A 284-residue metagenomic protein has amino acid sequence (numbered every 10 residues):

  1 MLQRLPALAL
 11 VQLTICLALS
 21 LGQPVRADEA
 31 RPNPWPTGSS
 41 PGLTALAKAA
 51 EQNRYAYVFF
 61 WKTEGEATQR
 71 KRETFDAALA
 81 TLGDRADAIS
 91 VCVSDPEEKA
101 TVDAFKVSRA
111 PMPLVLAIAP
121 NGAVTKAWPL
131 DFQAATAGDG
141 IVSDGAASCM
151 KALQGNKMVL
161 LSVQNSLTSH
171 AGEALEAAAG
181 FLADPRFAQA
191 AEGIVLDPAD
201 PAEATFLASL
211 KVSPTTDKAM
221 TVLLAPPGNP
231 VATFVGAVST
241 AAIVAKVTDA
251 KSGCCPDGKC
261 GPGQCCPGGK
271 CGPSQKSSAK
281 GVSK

Functional and structural regions predicted by a protein language model:
M1-A7: N-terminal secretory signal peptides that target proteins for export/translocation
A9-S20: Bacterial N-terminal signal peptides
L21-A27: Sec/Tat signal peptide C-region and signal peptidase I cleavage site
A27-R54, A134-N156, K246-K284: N-terminal leader/targeting and pre-domain segments
T44-A78, K151-R186: Local sequence-structure signature of Cys/Sec-based thiol-disulfide redox active-site neighborhoods
R54-Y57, K99-A117, K157-L160, A204-P226 (+1 more regions): Structural micro-motif
F60, G83-K99, F187-A204: Thiol-based oxidoreductase modules, predominantly thioredoxin-like and allied folds used for disulfide exchange
L114-A146, L224-P256: Non-catalytic, surface beta->alpha helical segment in thiol-disulfide oxidoreductase systems
